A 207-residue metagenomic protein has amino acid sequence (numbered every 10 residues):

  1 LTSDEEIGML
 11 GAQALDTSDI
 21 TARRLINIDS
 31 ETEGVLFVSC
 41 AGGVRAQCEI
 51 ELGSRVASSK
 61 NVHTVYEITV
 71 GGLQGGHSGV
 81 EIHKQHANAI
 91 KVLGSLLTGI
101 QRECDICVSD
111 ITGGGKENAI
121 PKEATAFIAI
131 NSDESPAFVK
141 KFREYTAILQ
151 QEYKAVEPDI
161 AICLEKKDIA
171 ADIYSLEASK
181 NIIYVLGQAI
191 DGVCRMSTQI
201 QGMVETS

Functional and structural regions predicted by a protein language model:
L1-G8, Y66-G72, H77, I82-I100 (+1 more regions): Alpha-helical metal-binding/catalytic segments enriched in His/Glu/Asp
L1-V56, S109, Q201, E205: Acidic/histidine-rich catalytic neighborhood of metal-dependent amide-processing enzymes
F37, A46-N61, E67-G72, G79-H83: FAD-binding subdomain of flavoenzyme oxidoreductases
V38-S39, V56-H63, I82-T112, S132-T206: Acidic-enriched catalytic cores of C-N bond-cleaving enzymes acting on peptides and small amides
I50, V70, I128-S132, S207: Short beta-strand-to-loop capping motifs
G76-G79, T112-P121: A structural signal for small-residue-enriched, beta-sheet-centric alpha/beta enzyme cores and oligomeric scaffold folds
I120-E123, E157-D159: Short Gly/Ser/Thr- and Asp/Glu-enriched loop/turn motifs at secondary-structure junctions
K122-N131, S135-P136: Extended amphipathic alpha-helical segments enriched in small hydrophobics
